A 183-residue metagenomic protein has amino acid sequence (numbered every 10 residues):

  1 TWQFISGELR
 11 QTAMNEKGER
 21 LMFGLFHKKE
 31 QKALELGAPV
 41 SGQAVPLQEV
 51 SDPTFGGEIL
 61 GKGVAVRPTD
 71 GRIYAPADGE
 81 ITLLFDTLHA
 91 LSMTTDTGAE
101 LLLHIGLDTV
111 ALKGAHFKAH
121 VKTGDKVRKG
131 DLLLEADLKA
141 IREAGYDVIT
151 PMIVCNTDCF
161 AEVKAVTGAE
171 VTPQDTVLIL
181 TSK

Functional and structural regions predicted by a protein language model:
T1-M22: Short, Lys/Arg-enriched N-terminal segments with co-localized hydrophobic residues within the first ~10-30 amino acids
G18-K183: Contiguous, well-folded functional domains in the mature portion of proteins
